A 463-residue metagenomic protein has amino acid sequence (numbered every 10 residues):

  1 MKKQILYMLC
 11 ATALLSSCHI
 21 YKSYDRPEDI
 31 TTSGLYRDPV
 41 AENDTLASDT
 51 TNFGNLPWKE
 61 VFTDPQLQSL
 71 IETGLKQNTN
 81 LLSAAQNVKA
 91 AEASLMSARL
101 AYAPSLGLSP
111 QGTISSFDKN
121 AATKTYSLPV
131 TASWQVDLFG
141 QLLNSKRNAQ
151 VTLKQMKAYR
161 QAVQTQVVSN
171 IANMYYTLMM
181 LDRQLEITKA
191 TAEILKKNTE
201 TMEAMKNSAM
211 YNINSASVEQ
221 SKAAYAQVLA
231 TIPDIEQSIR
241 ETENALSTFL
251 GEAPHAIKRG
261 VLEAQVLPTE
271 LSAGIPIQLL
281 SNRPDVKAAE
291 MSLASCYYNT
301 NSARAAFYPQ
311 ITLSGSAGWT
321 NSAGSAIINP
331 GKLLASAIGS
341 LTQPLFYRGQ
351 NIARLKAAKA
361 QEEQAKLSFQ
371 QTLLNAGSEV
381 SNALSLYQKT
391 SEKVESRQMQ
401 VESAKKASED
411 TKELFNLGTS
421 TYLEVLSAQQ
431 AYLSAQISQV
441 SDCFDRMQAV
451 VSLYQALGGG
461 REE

Functional and structural regions predicted by a protein language model:
M1-S16: Sec-dependent bacterial lipoprotein signal peptides
S17, A103-S105, E241, Y308-Q310: Strand-connecting loop/turn motifs
C18-S94, D182, I213-S215, A264-A294 (+3 more regions): Bacterial Sec-pathway N-terminal export signals of envelope proteins
T45-T63, L67, E72, P110-T131 (+7 more regions): Small/polar, glycine/serine/threonine/aspartate-rich low-complexity segments that form flexible
D49, N207-N214, V218, P233-L280 (+2 more regions): Short, solvent-exposed, mixed-charge loop/turn linkers that connect secondary-structure elements
T73-L82, K89-P104, D118, T131-N148 (+9 more regions): A glycine-/polar-enriched beta->alpha junction
S83-A98, V163, S169-T188, K197 (+7 more regions): Amphipathic alpha-helical coiled-coil segments
I235, P284, D442: Metallo-beta-lactamase
